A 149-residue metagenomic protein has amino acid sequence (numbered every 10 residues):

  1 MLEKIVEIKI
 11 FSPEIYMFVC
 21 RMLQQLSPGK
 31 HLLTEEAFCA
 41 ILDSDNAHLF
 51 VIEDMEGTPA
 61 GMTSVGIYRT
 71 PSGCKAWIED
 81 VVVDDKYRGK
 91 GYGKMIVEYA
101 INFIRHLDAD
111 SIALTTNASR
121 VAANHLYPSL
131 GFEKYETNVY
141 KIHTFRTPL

Functional and structural regions predicted by a protein language model:
E3-G73, E79, E98: Acetyl-CoA-dependent GNAT
D84-K86, K90, A118-S119: Active-site acidic-Proline motif in GNAT/NAT acetyltransferases
Y87, G91-Y99: Conserved acetyl-CoA pyrophosphate-binding loop and the N-cap/start of the following alpha-helix in GNAT-like
K94, H106, A118-E136, K141-T144: Conserved active-site alpha-helix within GNAT-family acetyltransferase domains
V97, I104-T116: Conserved GNAT acetyl-CoA-binding A-motif
